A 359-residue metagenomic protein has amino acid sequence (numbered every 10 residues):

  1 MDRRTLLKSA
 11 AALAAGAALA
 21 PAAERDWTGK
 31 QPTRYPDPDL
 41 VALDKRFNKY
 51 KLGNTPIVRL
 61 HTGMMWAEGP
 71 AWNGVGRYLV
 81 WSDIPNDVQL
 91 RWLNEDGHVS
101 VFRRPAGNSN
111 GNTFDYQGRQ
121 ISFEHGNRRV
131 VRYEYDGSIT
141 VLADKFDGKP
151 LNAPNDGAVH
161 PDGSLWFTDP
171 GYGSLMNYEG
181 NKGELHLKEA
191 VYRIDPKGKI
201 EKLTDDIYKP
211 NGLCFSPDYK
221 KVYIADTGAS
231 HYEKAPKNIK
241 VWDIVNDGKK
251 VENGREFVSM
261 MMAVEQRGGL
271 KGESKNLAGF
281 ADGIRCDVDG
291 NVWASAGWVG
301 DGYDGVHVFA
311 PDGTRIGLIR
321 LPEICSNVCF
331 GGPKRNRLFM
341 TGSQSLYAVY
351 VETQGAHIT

Functional and structural regions predicted by a protein language model:
T5-E24: N-terminal export signals
L7, A23-T359: Sequence-structural signature of mature extracellular/luminal beta-sheet repeat domains, prominently beta-propellers
